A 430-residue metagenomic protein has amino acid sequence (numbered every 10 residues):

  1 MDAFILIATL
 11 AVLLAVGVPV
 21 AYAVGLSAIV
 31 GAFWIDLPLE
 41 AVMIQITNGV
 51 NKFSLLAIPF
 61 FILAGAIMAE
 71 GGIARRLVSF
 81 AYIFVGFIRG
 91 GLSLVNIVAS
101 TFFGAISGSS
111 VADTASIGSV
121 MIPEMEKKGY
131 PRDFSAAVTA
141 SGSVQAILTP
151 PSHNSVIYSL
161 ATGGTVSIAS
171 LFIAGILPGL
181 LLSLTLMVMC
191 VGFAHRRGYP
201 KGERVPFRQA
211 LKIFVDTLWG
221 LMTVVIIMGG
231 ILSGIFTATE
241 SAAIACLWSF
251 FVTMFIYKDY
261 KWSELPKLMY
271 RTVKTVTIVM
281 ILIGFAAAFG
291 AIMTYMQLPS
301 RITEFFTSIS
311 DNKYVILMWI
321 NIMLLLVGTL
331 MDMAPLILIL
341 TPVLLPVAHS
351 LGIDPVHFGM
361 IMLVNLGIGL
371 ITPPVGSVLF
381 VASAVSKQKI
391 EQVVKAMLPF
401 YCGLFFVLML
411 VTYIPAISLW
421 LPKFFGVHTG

Functional and structural regions predicted by a protein language model:
M1-G430: Alpha-helical transmembrane segments of multi-pass membrane transport proteins
